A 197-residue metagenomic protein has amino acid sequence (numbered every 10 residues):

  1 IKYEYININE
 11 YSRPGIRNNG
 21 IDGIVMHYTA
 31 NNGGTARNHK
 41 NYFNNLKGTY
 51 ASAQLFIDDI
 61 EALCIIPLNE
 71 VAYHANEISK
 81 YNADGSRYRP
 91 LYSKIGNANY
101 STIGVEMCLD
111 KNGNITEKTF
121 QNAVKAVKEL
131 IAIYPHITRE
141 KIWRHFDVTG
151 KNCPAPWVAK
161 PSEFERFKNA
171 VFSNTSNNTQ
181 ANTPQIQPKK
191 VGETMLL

Functional and structural regions predicted by a protein language model:
I1-A98: N-terminal catalytic cores of peptidoglycan-degrading enzymes
I1-N7, R17-N18, G96, Y100-G104 (+1 more regions): Basic/polar, cationic surfaces and motifs that engage anionic cell-wall and phosphate/carboxylate ligands
S52, G192-T194: Short, acidic/polar N-cap/turn motifs at the starts of alpha helices
